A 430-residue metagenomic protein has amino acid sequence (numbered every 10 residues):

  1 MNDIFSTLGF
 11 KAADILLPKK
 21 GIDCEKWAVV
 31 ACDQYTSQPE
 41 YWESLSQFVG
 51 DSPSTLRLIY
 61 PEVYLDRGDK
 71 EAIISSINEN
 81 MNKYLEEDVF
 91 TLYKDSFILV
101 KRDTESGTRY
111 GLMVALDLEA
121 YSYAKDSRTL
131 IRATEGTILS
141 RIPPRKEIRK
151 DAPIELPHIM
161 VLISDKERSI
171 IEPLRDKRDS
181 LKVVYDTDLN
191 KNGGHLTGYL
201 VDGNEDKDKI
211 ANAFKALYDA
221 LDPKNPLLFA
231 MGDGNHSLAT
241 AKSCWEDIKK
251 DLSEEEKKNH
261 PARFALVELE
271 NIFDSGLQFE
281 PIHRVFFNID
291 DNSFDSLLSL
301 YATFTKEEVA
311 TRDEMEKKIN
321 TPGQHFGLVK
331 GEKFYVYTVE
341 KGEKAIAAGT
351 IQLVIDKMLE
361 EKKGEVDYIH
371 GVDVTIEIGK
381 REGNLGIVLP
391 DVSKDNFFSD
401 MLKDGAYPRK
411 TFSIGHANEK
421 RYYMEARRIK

Functional and structural regions predicted by a protein language model:
M1-G193, G198, D202-G203, A211-A220 (+4 more regions): N-terminal extension/subdomain marker
I4, L8-K11, L16, A216 (+3 more regions): Long, charge-rich alpha-helical interaction segments
I163-D165, D233, K242, E268-N271 (+1 more regions): Short, structured patches in soluble enzyme cores that scaffold and shape functional sites
R175-V201, F279-A310: Compact, glycine/acidic-enriched structural inserts
K209-L252, K257: Active-site beta-strand/loop microenvironment that shapes enzyme catalytic pockets
E255-S293, D356-E361: Class I SAM-dependent methyltransferase SAM-binding "motif I" and its flanking Rossmann-like core
T303-T375: C-terminal structural cap/anchor segments
I346-K430: Charged substrate- and nucleic-acid-binding regions of tRNA-handling and nucleotidyl-transfer enzymes, centered on
